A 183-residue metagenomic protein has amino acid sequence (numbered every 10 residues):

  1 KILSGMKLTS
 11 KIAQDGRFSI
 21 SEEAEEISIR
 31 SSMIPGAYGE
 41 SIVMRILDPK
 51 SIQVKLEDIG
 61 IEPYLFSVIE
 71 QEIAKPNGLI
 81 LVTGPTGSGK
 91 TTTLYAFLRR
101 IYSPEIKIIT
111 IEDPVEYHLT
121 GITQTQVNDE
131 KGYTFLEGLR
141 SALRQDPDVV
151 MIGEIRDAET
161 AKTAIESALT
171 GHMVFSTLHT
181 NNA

Functional and structural regions predicted by a protein language model:
K1-S88: N-terminal "pre-motor" subdomain/linker immediately upstream of P-loop NTPase catalytic cores
E70-I80, T91-A183: Switch/coupling sub-region of P-loop NTPases
